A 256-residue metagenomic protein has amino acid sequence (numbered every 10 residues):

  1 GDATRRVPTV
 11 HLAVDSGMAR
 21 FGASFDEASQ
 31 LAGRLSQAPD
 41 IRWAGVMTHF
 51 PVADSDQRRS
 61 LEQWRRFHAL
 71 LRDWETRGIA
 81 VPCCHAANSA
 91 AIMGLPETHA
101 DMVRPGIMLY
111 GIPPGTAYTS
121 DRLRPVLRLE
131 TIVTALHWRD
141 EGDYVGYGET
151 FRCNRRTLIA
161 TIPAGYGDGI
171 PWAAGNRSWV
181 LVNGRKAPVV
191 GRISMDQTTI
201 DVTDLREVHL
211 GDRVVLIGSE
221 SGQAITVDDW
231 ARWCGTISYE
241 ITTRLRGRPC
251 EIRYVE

Functional and structural regions predicted by a protein language model:
G1-T9, V14-D140, R206: Active-site loop/helix belt of alpha/beta enzymes
W138-E256: C-terminal accessory subdomain/extension
